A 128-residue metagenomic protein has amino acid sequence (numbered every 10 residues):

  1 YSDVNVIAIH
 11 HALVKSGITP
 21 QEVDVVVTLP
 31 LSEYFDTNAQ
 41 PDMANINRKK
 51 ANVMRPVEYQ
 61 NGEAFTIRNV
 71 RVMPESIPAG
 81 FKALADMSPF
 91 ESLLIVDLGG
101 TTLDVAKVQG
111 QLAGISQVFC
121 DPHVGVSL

Functional and structural regions predicted by a protein language model:
Y1-I95, L112-V124: Nucleotide/phosphate-binding catalytic cleft detector across ATP-hydrolyzing and phosphate-transferring enzymes
I95-L103, V108-G110, V124-V126: A short acidic Gly-Thr/Ser loop motif
